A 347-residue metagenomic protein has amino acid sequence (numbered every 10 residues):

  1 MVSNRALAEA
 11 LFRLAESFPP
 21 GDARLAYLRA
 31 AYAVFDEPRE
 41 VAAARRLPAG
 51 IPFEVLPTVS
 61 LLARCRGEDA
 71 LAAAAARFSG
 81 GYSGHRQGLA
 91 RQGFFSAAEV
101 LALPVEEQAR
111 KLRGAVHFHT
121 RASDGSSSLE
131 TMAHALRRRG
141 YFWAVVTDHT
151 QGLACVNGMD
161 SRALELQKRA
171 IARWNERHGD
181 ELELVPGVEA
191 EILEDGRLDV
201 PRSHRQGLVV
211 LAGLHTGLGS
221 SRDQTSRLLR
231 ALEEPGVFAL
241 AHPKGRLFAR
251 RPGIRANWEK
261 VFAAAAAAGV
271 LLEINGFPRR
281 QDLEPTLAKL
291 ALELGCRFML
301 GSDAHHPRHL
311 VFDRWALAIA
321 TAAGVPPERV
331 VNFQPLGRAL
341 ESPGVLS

Functional and structural regions predicted by a protein language model:
M1-L11, E16-P20, L25, A30 (+6 more regions): Charged catalytic cores and adjacent phosphate/nucleic-acid-binding surfaces used for phosphate/nucleic-acid chemistry
A115-R121, W143-T147: Ser/Thr-glycine-rich phosphate-binding loops at phosphate-binding pockets of nucleotides, nucleotide cofactors
A144-D148, L184-G187: Short beta-strand segments at enzyme active-site cores
A190-E191: Short glycine-enriched loops at secondary-structure junctions
